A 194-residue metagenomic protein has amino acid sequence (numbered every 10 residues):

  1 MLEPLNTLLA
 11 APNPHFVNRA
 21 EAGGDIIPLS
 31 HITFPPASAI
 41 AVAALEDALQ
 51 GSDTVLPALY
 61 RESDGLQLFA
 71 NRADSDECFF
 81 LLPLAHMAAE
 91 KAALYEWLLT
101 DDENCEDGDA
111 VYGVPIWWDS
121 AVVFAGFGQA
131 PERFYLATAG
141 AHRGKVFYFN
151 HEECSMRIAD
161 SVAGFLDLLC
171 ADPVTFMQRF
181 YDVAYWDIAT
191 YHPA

Functional and structural regions predicted by a protein language model:
M1-Q129, Y181, H192-A194: A surface-exposed partner-binding patch
A121, R133, K145-V146: Beta-sheet entry/capping signal
F124, R157-A159: Local beta-strand/beta-hairpin segments that build beta-sheet-rich folds
F127, A139, N150: Acidic surface patches and DE-rich sequence motifs
Q129-P131, E153: Glycine-centered tight beta-turn/hairpin loop motif at sheet-sheet or coil-to-beta transitions
E132-A139: Short, surface-exposed beta-strand/loop micro-motifs that present aromatic residues
H142-E153: Intrinsically disordered, low-complexity regulatory segments enriched in Ser/Thr/Pro and charged residues
D160-A194: Acidic, proline/glycine-rich low-complexity IDRs
